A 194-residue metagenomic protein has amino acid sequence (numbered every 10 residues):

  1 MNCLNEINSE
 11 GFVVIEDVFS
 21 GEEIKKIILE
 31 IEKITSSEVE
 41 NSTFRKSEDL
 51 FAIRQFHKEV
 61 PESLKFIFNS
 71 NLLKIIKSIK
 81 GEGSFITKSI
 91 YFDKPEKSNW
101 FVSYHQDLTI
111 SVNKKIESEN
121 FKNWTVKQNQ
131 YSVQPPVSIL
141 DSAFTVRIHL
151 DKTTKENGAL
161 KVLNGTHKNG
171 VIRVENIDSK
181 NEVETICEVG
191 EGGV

Functional and structural regions predicted by a protein language model:
N2-E10, F19-E191: Non-heme Fe(II) oxygenase catalytic core, chiefly the N-lobe of the double-stranded beta-helix
